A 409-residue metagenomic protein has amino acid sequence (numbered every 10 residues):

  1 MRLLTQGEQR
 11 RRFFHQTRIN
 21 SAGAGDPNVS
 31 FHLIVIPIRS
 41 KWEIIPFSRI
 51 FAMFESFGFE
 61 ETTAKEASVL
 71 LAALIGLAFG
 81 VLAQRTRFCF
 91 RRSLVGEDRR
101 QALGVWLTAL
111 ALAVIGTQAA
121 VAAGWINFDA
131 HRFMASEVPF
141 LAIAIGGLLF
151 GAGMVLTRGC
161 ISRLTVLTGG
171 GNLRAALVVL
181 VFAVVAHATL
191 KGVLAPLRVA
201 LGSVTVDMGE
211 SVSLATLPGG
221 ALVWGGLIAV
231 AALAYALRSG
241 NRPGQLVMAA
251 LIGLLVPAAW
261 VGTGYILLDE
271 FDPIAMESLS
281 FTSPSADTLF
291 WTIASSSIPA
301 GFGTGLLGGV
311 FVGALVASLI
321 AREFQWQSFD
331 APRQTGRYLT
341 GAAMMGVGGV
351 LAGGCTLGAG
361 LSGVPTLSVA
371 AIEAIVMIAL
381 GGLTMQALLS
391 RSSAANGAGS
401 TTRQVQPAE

Functional and structural regions predicted by a protein language model:
R2, R10-R12, R18, R39 (+1 more regions): Basic polycationic patches enriched in arginine
L3-L4, L33: Leucine-biased recognition of intrinsically disordered, low-complexity hydrophobic segments
L4, Q16, S400-T401: Intrinsically disordered/low-complexity terminal segments and short unstructured peptides
G7-R10, T17, W42-I44, V405-P407: Intrinsic disorder/low-complexity segments enriched in polar/small residues
E8-R12, N28-S30, E43-I44, R49 (+1 more regions): N-terminal leader/targeting segments
Q16, V29, L33-V35: Short hydrophobic alpha-helical segments enriched in small aliphatic residues
A24-D26: Intrinsic low-complexity, disordered N-terminal segments enriched in polar/charged/small residues
I44-E409: Membrane-interfacial helix-loop segments of redox and metal-homeostasis proteins, especially TM-loop-TM junctions
